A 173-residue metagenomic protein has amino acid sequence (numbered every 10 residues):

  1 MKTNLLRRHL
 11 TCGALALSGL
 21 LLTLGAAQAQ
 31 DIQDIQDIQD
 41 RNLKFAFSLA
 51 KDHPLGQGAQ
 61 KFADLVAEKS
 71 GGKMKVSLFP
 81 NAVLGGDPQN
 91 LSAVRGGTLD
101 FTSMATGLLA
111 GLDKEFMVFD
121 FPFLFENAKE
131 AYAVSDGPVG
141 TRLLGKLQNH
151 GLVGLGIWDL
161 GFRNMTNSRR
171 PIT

Functional and structural regions predicted by a protein language model:
K2-A14: Bacterial N-terminal signal peptides that target proteins for export
C12-T23: Bacterial N-terminal signal peptides
L24-F47, A67-K75, Q148, R170-T173: Immediate post-signal peptide segment of exported/extracytoplasmic ligand-binding proteins
K44-K61, N81-G86: Extracytoplasmic "Venus flytrap"
D52-S77, P138: Short, polar/charged alpha-helical segment
D64, S92, A105-T173: Contiguous mixed-secondary-structure segments that line small-molecule binding/active-site clefts of soluble domains
G72-K75, N90-M104: Alpha-to-beta junction loops
L78-S92, L160: Short helix-initiation/N-cap motifs at beta->coil->alpha
